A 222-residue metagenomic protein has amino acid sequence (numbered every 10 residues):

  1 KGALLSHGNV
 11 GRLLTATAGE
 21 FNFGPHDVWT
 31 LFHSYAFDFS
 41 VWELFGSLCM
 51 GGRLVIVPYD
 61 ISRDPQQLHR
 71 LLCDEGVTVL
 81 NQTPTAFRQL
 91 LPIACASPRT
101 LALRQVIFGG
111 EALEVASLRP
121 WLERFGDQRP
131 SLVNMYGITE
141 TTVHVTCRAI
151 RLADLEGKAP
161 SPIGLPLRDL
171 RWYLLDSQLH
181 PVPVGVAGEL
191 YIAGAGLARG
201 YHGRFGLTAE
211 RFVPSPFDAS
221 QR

Functional and structural regions predicted by a protein language model:
G2-T30, D38-T78, T146-R148, L152: Conserved AMP-binding/adenylation subdomain of ANL enzymes
L4, D38, S62, N81 (+4 more regions): Short aromatic/basic micro-patch
V10, R129-N134, R148-R222: AMP-dependent adenylate-forming
F23-W29, Y35, R168-L170, V184: Conserved pre-ATP/AMP-binding loop-to-beta segment of ANL
H33-F37, D60, T139, G194: Conserved AMP-binding
C49-G52, V77-N81, L91-P162, R171: Gly/Ser/Thr-rich phosphate-binding loop
T85-F87, L113, L197: Alpha-helix capping/helix-boundary segments
